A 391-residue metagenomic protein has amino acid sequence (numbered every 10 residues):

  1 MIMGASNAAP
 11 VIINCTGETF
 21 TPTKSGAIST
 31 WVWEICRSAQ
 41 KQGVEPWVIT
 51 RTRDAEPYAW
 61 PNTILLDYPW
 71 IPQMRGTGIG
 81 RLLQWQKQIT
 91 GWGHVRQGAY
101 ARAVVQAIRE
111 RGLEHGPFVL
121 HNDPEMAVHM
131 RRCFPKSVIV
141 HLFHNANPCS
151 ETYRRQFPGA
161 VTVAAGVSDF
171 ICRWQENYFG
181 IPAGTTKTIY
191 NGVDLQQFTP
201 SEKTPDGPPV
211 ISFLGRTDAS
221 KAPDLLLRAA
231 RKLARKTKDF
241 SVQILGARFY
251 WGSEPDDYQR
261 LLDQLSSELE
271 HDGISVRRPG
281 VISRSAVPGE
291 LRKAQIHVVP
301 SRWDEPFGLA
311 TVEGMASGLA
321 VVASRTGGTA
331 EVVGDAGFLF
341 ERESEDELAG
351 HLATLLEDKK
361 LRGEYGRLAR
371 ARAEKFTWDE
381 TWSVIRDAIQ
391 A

Functional and structural regions predicted by a protein language model:
V95-A99, K360-Q390: A charged, aromatic-enriched C-terminal amphipathic alpha-helix characteristic of glycosyltransferases across folds
A165, T204-K221, L226-R231, V242-L245: Conserved donor-binding/catalytic core segment of Leloir-type glycosyltransferases
F170, G192: Carbohydrate-associated surface elements
D256-S285: Nucleotide-activated donor-binding/catalytic signature segment of Leloir-type glycosyltransferases, i.e., the conserved
V281, G289-A294: Short alpha-helical donor nucleotide-sugar binding micro-motif in glycosyltransferases
A320-A323: Short hydrophobic beta-strand element within catalytic cores of glycosyltransferases and related nucleotide-activated
T326-L339: Short acidic/histidine- and often glycine-rich active-site loop of Leloir-type glycosyltransferases that engages
F338-E345, T354-K360: Conserved acidic donor-binding segment of nucleotide-sugar-dependent glycosyltransferases
